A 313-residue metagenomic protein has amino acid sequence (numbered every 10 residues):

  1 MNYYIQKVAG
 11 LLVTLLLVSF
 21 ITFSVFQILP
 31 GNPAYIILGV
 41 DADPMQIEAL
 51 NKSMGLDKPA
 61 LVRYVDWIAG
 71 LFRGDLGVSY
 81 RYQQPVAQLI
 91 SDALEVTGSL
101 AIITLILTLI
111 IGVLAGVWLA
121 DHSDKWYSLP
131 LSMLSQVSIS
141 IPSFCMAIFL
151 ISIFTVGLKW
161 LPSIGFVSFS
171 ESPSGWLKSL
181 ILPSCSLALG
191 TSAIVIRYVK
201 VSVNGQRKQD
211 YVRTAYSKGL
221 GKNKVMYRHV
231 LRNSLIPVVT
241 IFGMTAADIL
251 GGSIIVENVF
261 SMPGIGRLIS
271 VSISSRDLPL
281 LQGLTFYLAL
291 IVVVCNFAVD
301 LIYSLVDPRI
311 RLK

Functional and structural regions predicted by a protein language model:
N2-Y3, I90-Y127, S143, S172-K313: Alpha-helical transmembrane segments of integral membrane proteins, especially multi-pass inner/plasma-membrane
I5-L15: N-terminal signal-anchor/signal peptide hydrophobic helix marking the start of the first transmembrane segment
L15, S19, F23-I28, V117 (+4 more regions): Membrane-embedded alpha-helical segments of multi-pass transporters/permeases
L15-V65, L158-S179: Hydrophobic alpha-helical transmembrane segments of membrane transport/permease proteins and related membrane-embedded
T22, F26, P30, A34 (+7 more regions): Membrane-water interface at transmembrane helix exits
T22-I28, K58, A69, M133-I164 (+2 more regions): Membrane-water interface segments at the C-terminal ends of transmembrane alpha-helices in multi-pass inner-membrane
K52-L61, R73-V86, V167-L180, L187 (+1 more regions): Membrane-interfacial helix-loop-helix junctions in multi-pass membrane proteins
D57-V113: An internal, D/E-rich "acidic patch" concept
